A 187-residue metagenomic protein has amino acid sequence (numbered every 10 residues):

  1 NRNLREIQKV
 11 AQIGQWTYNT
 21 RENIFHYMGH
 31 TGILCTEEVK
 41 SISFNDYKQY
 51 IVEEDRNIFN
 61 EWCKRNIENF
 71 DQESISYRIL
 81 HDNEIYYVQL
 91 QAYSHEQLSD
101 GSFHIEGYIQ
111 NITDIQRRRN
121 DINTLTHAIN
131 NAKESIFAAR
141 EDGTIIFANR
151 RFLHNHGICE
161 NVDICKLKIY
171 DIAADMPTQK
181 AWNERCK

Functional and structural regions predicted by a protein language model:
N1-L4, R185-K187: Short intrinsically disordered, low-complexity coil segments enriched in acidic
N1-N3, Y108-N123: PAS-associated C-terminal cap
N3-Y50, Y87-Y93, A128-E160, L167: PAS-family sensory domain signal
Q15, I105-Q110: Sensory beta-sandwich core in regulatory modules of signaling proteins
R21, T113-Q116, Y170: Adenine-nucleotide cofactor-binding loop residues
G32, E37-G107, C165-I172, M176-K187: PAS-family sensory domains
